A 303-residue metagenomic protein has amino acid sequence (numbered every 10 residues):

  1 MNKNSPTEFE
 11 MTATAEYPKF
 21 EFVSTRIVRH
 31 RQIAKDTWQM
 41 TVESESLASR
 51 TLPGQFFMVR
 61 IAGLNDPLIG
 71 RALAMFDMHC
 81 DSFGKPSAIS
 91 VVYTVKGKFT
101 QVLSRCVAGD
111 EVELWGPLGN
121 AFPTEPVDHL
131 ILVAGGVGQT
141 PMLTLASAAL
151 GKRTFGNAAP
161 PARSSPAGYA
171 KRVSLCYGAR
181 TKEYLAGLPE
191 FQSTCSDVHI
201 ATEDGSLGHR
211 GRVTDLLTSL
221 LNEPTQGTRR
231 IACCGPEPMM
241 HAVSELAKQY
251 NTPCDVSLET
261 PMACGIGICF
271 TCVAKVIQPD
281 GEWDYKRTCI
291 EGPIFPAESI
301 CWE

Functional and structural regions predicted by a protein language model:
M1-P6: N-terminal acidic, proline/glycine-rich, low-complexity intrinsically disordered segments
F9-A108, A179-R180: Ferredoxin-reductase
A62-D66, G116-A121, Q278: Short, charged beta-turn/beta-strand-edge "cap" motif at the junction between a beta-strand and an adjacent loop
K98-P261: FNR/FR-type flavoprotein reductase catalytic core
P141, E237-P238, T260-I294: Local cysteine-cluster metal-coordination motifs and their immediate loop/turn environment, predominantly Fe-S cluster
F295-E303: A charged, well-structured terminal subsegment
